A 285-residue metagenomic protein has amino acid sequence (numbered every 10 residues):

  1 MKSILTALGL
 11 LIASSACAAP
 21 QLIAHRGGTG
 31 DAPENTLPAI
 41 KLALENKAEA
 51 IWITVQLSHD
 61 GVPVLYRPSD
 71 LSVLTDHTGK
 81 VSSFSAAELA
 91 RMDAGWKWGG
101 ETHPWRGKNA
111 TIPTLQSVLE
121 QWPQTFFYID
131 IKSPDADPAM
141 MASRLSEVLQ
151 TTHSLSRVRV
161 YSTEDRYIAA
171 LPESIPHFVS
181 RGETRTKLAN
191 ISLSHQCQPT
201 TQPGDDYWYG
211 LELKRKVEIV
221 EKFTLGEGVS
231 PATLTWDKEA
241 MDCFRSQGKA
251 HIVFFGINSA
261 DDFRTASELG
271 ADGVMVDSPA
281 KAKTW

Functional and structural regions predicted by a protein language model:
M1-L5: Positively charged n-region of N-terminal signal peptides that target proteins for export
A13-S15: N-terminal signal peptide c-region/cleavage motif recognized by signal peptidases
C17-W285: Phosphate-group recognition and catalysis centered on beta-loop-alpha active-site segments
